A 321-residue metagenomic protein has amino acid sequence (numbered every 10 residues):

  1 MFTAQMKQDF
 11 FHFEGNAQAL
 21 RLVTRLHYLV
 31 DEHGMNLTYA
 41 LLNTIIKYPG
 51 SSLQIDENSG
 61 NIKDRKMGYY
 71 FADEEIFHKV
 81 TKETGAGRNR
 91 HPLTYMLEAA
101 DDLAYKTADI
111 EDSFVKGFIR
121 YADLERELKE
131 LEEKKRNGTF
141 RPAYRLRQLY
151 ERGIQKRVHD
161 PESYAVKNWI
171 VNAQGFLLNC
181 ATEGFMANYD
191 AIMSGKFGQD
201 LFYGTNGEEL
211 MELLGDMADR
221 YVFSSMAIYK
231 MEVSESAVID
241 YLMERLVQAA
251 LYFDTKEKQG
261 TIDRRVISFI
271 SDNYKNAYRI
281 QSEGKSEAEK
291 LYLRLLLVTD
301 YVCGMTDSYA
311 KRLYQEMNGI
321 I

Functional and structural regions predicted by a protein language model:
M1-Q8, E83-A86: Short helix/strand-bridging catalytic loops that position acidic/His residues to coordinate divalent metals and engage
M6-Q18: Active-site metal-coordination segments of metallo-dependent hydrolases
H12, R25-I321: Histidine-centered, transition-metal-coordinating active-site segments
L20-T24: A broadly conserved amphipathic alpha-helix scaffold signal in soluble, globular proteins
